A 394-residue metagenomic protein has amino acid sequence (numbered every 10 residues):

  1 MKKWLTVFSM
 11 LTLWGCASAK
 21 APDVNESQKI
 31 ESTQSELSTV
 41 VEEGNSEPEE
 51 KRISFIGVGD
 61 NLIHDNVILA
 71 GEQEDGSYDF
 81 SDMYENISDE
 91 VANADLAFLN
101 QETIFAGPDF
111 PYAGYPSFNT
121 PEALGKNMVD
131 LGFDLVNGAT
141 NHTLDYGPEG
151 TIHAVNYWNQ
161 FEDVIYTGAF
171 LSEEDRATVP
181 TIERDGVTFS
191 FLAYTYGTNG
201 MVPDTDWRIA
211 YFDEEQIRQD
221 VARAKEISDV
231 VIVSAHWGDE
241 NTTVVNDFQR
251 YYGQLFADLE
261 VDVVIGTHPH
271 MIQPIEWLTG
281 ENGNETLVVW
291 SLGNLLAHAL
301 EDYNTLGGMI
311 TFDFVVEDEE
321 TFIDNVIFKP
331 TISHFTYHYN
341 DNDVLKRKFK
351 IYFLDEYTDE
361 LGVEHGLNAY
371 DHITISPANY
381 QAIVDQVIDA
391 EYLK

Functional and structural regions predicted by a protein language model:
M1-W4: Positively charged n-region of N-terminal signal peptides that target proteins for export
T6, M10-L11: Immediate N-terminus of the mature polypeptide
W14-G15: C-terminal motif of bacterial Sec signal peptides marking the signal peptidase cleavage site
K20-K394: Acidic, metal/ion-coordinating pockets
